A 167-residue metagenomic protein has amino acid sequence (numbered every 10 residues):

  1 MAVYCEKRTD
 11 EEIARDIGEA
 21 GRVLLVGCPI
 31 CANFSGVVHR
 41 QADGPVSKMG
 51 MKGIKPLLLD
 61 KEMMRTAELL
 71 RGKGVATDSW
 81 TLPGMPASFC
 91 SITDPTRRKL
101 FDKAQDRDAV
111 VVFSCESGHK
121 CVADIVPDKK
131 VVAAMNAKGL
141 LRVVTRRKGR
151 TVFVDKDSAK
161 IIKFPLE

Functional and structural regions predicted by a protein language model:
M1-E167: Iron-sulfur-associated redox domains of electron-transfer enzymes in respiratory and anaerobic energy metabolism
